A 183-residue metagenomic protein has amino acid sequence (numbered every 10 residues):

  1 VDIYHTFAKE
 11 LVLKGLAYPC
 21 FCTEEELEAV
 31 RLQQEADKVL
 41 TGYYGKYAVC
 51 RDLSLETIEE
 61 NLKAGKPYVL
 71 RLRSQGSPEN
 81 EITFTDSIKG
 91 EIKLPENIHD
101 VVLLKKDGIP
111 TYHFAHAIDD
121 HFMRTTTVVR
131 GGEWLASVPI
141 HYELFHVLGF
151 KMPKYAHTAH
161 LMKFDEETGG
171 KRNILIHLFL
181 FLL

Functional and structural regions predicted by a protein language model:
V1-F7: Aromatic/His-enriched, Gly/Pro-containing loop or helix-boundary segments that lie immediately adjacent to catalytic
E10-L182: Active-site cores that bind ATP or allylic diphosphates and position pyrophosphate for catalysis
